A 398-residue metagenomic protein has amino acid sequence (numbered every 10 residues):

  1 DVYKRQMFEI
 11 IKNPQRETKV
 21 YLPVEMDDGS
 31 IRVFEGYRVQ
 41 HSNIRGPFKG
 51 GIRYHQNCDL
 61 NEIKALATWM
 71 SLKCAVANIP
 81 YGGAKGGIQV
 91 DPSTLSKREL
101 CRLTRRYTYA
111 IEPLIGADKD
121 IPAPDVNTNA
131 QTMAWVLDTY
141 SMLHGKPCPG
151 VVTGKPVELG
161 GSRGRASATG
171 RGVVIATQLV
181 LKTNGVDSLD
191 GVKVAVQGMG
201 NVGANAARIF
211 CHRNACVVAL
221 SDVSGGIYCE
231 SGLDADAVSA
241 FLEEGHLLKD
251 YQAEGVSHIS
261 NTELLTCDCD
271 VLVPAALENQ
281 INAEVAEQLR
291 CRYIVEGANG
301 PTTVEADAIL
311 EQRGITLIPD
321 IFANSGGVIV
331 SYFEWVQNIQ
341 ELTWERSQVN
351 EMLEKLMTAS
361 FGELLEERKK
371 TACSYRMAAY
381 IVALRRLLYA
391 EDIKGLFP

Functional and structural regions predicted by a protein language model:
V2-Y3: Short, small-residue-biased leader/transition segments that mark boundaries at the very start of proteins
K19-P92: Glycine-rich, N-terminal phosphate-binding loop and its surrounding beta-alpha-beta segment
H55, A75-D190: Glycine/serine-rich phosphate-binding loop and adjoining beta1-alpha1 elements at the start of nucleotide-handling
C58-N61, L95-R106, N127-Q131, W135 (+16 more regions): Conserved active-site and cofactor/substrate-binding residues in soluble primary-metabolism enzymes
G161-T266: Glycine-rich phosphate/diphosphate-binding loop of Rossmann-like nucleotide-binding domains
V180-L181, E287-P398: Adenosine-phosphate binding glycine-rich loop
G225-L317: Rossmann-like adenosine-cofactor binding region
